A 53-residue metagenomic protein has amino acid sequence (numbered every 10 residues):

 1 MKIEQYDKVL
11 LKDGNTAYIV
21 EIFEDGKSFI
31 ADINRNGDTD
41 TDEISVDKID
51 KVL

Functional and structural regions predicted by a protein language model:
M1-L53: Basic/aromatic-rich interaction segments and small domains that mediate binding to polyanionic partners
